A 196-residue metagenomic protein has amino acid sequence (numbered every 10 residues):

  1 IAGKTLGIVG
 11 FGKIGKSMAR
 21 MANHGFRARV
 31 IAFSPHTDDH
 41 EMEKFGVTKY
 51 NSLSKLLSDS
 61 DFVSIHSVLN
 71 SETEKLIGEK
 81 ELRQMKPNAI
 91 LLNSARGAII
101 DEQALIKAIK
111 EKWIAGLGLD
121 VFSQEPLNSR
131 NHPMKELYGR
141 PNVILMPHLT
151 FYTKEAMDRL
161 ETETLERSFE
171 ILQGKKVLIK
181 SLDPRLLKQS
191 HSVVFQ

Functional and structural regions predicted by a protein language model:
I1-S17, G25: Glycine-rich NAD(P)-binding loop of Rossmann-like domains
I8, M21, L56, R167 (+1 more regions): Short alpha-helical functional segments enriched in proximate histidine and acidic residues
A19, N23, I109: Gly/Ala-rich phosphate-binding loop of Rossmann-like dinucleotide-binding domains, activating on the conserved
A28, T37-P133: Rossmann-like adenosine-cofactor binding region
N88, S94-Q196: Rossmann-like dinucleotide-binding domain for NAD(H)/NADP(H)
